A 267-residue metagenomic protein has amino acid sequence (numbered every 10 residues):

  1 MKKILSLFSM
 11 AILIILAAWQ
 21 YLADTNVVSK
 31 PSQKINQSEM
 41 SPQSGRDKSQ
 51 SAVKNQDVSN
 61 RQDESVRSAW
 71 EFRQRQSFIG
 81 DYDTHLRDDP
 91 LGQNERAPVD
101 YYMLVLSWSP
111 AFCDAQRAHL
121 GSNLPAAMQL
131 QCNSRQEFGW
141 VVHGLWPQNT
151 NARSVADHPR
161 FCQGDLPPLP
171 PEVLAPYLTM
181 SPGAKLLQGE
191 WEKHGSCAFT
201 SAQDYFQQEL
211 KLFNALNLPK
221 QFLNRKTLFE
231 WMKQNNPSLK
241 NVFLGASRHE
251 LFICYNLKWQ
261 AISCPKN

Functional and structural regions predicted by a protein language model:
K2, I14, L169-N267: C-terminal, well-folded lobe of enzymatic/effector domains
K2-I4, P31: N-terminal alpha-helical membrane-insertion module
S6-Q20: Hydrophobic membrane-insertion alpha-helices, especially the h-region of bacterial N-terminal signal peptides
I15, Q33-K34: Eukaryotic non-catalytic protein-interaction modules, chiefly N-terminal intrinsically disordered
A18-K30: Hydrophobic single-pass membrane-insertion segments
I35, P42-G45, V53-A118: N-terminal module-boundary/linker segments of secreted carbohydrate-active enzymes
D83-M180: Betabetaalpha-Me/HNH-type nuclease active-site subdomain
